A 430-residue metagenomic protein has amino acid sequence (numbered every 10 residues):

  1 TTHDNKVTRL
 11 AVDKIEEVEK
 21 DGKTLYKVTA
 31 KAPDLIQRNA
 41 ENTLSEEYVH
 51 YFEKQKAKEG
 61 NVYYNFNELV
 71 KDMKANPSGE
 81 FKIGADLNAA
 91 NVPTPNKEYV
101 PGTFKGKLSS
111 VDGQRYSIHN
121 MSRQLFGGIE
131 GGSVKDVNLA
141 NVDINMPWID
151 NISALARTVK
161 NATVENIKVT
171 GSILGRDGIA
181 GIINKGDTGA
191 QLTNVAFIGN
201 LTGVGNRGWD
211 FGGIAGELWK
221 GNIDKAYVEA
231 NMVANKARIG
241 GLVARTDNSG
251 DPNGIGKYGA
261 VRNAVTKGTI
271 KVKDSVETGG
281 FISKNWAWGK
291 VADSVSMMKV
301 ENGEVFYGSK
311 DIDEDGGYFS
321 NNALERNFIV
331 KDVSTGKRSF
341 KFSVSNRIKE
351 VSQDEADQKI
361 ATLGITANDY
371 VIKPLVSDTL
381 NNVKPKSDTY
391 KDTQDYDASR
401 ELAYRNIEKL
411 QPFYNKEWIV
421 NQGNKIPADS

Functional and structural regions predicted by a protein language model:
T1-S430: Surface-exposed repetitive/solenoidal architectures
